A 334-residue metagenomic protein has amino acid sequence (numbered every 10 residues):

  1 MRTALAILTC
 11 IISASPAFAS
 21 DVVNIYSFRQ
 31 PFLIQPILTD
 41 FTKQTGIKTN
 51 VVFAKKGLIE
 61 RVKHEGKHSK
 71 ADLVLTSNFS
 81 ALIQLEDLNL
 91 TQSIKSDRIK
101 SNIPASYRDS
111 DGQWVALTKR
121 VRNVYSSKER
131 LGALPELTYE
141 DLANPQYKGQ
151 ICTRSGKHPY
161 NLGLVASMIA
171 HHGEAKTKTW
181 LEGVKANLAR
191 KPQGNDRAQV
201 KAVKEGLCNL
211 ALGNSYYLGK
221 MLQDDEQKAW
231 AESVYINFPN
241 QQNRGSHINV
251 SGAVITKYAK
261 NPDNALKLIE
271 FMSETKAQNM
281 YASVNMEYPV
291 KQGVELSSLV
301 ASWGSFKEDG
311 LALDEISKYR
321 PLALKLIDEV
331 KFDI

Functional and structural regions predicted by a protein language model:
S20-Q84: Early extracytoplasmic/lumenal segment of secretory-pathway proteins
Y26-R29, S110-D111, S126-K128, L134 (+3 more regions): Short beta-strand->loop
S69-V74, Q92-V124, E140, I151-C152: A structural signal for short loop-to-beta-strand junctions that line the ligand-binding cleft of periplasmic/secreted
T91-K100, W114-V115, E140, K228-H247 (+1 more regions): Short beta-strand->loop
N123-R130, I248-N261, M280: A bilobed periplasmic-binding-protein/Venus flytrap-type ligand-binding module shared by bacterial periplasmic
G149-K157, F271-E295: Periplasmic-binding protein-like
S167, H172-P239: Ligand-binding pocket segment of bilobal, Venus flytrap-like solute-binding proteins
E287-I334: An extracytoplasmic/periplasmic, membrane-proximal ligand-sensing/linker region
